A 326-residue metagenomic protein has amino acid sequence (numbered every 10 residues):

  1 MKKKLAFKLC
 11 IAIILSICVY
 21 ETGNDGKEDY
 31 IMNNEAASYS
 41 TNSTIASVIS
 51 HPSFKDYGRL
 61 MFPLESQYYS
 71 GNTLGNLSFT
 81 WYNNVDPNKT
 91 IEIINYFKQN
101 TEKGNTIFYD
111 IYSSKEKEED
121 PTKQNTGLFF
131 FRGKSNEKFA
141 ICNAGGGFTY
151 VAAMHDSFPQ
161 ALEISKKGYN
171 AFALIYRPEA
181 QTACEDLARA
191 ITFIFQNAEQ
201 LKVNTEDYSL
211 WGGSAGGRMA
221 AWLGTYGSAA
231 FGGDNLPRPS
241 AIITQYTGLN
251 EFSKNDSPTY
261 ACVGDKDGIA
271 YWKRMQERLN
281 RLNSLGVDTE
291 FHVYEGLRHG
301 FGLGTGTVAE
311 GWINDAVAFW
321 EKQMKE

Functional and structural regions predicted by a protein language model:
K2-N125: N-terminal targeting or regulatory segments adjacent to alpha/beta-hydrolase or S9 domains
D29-F54, G58, L285-E326: C-terminal catalytic histidine-bearing segment of alpha/beta-hydrolase fold enzymes
D120-R132, K138-F139: A short loop-to-beta-strand scaffold at the N-terminal edge of the catalytic core in hydrolase folds
E137-G146: Short beta-strand element of the alpha/beta-hydrolase
M154-F172: Short amphipathic alpha-helix adjacent to the substrate-entry channel of hydrolases
E185, R189-D256: Primarily recognizes the serine-hydrolase "nucleophile elbow" in alpha/beta-hydrolase and SGNH/GDSL folds
A261-V263, D267: Short beta-strand/loop motif that positions the catalytic acidic residue of the alpha/beta-hydrolase fold
G268-M275: Conserved alpha/beta-hydrolase "acid-adjacent" motif
